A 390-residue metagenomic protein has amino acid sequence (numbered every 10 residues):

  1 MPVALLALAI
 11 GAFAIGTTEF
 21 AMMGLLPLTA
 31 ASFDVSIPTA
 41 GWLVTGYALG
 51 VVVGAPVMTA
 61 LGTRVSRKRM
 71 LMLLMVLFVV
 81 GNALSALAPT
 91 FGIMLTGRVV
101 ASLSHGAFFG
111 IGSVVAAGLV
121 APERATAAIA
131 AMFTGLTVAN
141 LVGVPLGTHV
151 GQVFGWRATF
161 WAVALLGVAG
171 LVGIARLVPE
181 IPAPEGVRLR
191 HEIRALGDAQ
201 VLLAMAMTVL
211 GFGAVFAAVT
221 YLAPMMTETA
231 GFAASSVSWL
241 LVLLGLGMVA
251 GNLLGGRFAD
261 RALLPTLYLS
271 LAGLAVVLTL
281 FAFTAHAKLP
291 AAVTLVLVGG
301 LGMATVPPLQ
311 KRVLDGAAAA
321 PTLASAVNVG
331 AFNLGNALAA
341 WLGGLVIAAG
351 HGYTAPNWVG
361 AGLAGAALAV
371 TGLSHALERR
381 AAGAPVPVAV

Functional and structural regions predicted by a protein language model:
L6, L77-L84, G92-A101, L289-L297: Paired small-residue
D34, S66, L87-I93, G231 (+1 more regions): Helix-breaking motifs and short loop linkers at transmembrane-helix boundaries and internal kinks in secondary membrane
V53-G92: Conserved MFS/SLC helix-loop-helix module at the cytosolic interface between two early adjacent transmembrane helices
A55-R67, G251-L263, I347-A348: Helix-to-loop junctions at the C-terminal end of transmembrane segments in multipass secondary transporters
G97-G135: Cytoplasmic helix-loop-helix junction between adjacent transmembrane helices in 12-TM secondary transporters
A164-P184, V370-S374: C-terminal membrane-cytosol helix-exit motif in multi-pass small-molecule transporters
P265-L309: C-terminal transmembrane helical hairpin of 12-TM major facilitator-type secondary transporters
G316-Y353, G360: A late C-terminal transmembrane helix in Major Facilitator Superfamily
